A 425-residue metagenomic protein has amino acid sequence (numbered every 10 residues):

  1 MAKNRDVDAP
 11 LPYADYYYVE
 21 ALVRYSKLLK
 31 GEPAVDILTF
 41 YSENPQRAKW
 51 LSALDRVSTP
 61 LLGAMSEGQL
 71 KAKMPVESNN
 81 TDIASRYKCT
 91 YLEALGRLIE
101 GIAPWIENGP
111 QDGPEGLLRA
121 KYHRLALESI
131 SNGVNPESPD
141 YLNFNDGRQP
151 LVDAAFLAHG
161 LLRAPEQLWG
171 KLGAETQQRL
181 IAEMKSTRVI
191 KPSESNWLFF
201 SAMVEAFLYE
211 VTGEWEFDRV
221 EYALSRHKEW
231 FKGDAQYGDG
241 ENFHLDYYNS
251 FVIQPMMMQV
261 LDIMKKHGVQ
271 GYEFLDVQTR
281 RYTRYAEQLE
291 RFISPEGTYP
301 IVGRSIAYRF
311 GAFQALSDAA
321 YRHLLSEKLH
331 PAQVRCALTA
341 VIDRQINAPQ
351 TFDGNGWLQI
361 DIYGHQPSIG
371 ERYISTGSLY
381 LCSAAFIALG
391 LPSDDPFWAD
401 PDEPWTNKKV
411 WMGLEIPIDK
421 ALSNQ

Functional and structural regions predicted by a protein language model:
M1, D8, R24, L29 (+2 more regions): Low-complexity, Ser/Thr/Pro/Gly-enriched N-terminal "stalk/linker" regions
M1-A34, G63, E67-P75, N79 (+1 more regions): CBM-like carbohydrate-recognition segments
P12, Y16-V23, G96, A155 (+5 more regions): A structural signal for well-ordered alpha-helical segments within the folded catalytic domains of diverse enzymes
R24-K27, T59, G63, E67 (+9 more regions): Positions within ordered alpha-helical repeat solenoids
I83-P110: N-terminal low-complexity or amphipathic/hydrophobic leaders
Y91, I102-P104, R119-T279, R291-S317 (+1 more regions): Aromatic-lined, polymer-binding surfaces characteristic of secreted/periplasmic polysaccharide-degrading enzymes
P114-E115: Long, charge-dense tracts
F243-I360, G364-D394: Long, repeat-rich segments with strong aromatic
